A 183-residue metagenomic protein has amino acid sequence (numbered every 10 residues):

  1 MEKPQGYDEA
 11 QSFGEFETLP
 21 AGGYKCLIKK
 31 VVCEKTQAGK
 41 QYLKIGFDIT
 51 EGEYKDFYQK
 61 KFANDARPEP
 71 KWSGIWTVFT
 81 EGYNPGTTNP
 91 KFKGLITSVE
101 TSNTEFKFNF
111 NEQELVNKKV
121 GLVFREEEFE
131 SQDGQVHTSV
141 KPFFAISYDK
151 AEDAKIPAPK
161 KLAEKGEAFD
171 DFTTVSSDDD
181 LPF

Functional and structural regions predicted by a protein language model:
M1-F183: Short beta-rich binding modules
